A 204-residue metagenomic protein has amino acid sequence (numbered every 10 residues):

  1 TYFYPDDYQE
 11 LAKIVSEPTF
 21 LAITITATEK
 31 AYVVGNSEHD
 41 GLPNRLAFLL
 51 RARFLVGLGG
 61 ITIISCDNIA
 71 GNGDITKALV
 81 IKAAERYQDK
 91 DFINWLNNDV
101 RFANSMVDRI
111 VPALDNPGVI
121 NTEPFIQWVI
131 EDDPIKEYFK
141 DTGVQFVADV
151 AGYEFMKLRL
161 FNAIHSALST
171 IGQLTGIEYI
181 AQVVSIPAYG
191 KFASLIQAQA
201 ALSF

Functional and structural regions predicted by a protein language model:
T1-F204: Substrate/ligand-engaging "lid" and interaction regions
